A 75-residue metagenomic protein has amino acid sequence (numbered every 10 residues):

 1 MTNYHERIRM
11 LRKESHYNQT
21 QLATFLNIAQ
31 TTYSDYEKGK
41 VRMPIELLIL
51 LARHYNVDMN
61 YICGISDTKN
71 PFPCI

Functional and structural regions predicted by a protein language model:
M1-E6, N70-C74: A detector for short, charged/polar N-terminal pre-domain segments
E6-F25, L50: Short basic helix-loop element that most often maps to the first helix and adjoining turn of HTH DNA-binding modules
I8, L22-A23, Y33-Y36, I62: Conserved hydrophobic/aromatic packing and binding residues within compact polymer-binding modules
N27, E46-Y61: DNA major-groove recognition helix of helix-turn-helix/homeodomain DNA-binding modules
N27-R42: Recognition helix of helix-turn-helix/homeodomain-like DNA-binding domains that insert into the DNA major groove
R53, C63-I75: Short, charged recognition helix plus adjacent turn of helix-turn-helix-like nucleic-acid-binding domains
